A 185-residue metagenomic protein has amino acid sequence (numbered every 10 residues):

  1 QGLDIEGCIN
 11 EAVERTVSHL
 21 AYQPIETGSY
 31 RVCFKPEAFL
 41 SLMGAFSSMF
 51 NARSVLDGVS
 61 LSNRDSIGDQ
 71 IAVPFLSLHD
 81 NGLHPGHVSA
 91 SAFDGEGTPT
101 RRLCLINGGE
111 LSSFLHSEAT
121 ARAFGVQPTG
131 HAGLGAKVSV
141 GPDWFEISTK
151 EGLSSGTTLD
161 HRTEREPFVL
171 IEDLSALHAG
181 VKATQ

Functional and structural regions predicted by a protein language model:
Q1-F46, F50, S54, S112-S113: Internal alpha/beta scaffold segment
Q1-G2, E6-A12, G58, G68 (+2 more regions): Glycine-centered flexibility motif
E6, E11-E14, Q23-T27, R31 (+8 more regions): Generic alpha-helix detector with strongest preference for long hydrophobic helices that associate with membranes
V32, A45-F46, R64-D65, F75-S77: Aspartyl protease catalytic domain
A52-V73: Amphipathic alpha-helical
S66-Q185: Dual-mode signal for accessory low-complexity, basic/Gly-rich regions
